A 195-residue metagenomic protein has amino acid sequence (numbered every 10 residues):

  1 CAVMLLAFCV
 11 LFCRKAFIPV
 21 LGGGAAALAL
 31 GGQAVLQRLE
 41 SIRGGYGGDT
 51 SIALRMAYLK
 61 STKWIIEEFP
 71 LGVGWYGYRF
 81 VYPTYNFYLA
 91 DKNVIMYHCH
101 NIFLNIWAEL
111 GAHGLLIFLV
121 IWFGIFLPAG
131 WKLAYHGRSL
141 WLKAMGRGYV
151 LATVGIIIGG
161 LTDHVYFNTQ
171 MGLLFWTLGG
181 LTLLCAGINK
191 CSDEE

Functional and structural regions predicted by a protein language model:
C1-Q33: Hydrophobic alpha-helical segments of polytopic membrane proteins
L5, I18-G22, R147-E195: Transmembrane alpha-helices of multi-pass inner-membrane enzymes
L6, L110-V154: Hydrophobic transmembrane alpha-helices and their immediate junctions
L6-V10, A29-Q33, K63, V120-A134 (+2 more regions): Structural signature of transmembrane alpha-helix termini at the membrane-water interface
L11-C13, W107-L110, L161-T162: Transmembrane helix irregularities
R38, Y58-S61, I65, V81 (+6 more regions): Generic recognition of well-ordered alpha-helical segments
R43-K60, E67-L110, L133: Long extracytoplasmic/lumenal interhelical loops at the membrane interface of multi-pass membrane proteins
